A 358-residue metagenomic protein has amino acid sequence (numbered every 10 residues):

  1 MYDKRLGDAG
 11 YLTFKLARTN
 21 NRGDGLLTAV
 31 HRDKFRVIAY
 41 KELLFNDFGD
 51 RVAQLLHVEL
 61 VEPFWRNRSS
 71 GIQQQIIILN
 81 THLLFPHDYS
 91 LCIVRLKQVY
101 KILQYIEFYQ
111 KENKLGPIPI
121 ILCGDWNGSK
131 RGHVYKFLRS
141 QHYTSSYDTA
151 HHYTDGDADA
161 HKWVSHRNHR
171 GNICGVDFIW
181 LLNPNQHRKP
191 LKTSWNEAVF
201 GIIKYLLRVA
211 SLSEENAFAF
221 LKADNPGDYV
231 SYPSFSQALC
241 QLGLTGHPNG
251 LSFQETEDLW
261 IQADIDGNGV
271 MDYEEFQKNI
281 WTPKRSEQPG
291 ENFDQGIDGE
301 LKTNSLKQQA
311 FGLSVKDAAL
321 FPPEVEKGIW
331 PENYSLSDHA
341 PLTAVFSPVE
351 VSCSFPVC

Functional and structural regions predicted by a protein language model:
M1-P86, N172-I173, F178-I179, Q186-R188 (+2 more regions): Structured beta-strand-rich core segments of catalytic domains in phosphoester-bond hydrolases
Y2, R95-Q98, V134: Stable alpha-helical elements in mature extracytoplasmic
L16, V94-K97, C353: N-terminal low-hydrophobic presequence detector
D24, K97, K130: Residues that form or flank phosphate/diphosphate-binding pockets in enzymes that use nucleotide phosphates
F48, H57-R68, Y89, I106-I121 (+1 more regions): Metal-dependent phosphoester-hydrolase catalytic domains
L83, H87-L96: Glycine-rich phosphate-binding "P-loop"
I93-F108: Alpha-helical scaffold elements lining the catalytic groove of polysaccharide deacetylases
